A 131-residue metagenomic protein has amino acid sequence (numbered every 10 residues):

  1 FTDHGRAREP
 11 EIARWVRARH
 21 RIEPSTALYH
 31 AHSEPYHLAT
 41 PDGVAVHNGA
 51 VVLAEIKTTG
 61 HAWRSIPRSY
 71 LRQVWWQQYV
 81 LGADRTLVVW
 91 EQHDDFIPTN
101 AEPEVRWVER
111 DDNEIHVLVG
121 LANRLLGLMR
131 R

Functional and structural regions predicted by a protein language model:
F1-E9, A13: Nuclease catalytic cores
T2, W15, R19-R130: Nucleic-acid nuclease catalytic cores
